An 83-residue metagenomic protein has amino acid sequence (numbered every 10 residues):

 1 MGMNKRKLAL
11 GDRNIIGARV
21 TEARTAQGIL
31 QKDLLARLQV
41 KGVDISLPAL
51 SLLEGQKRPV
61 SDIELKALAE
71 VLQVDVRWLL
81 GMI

Functional and structural regions predicted by a protein language model:
M1-Q27: A short, Lys/Arg-rich alpha-helix, primarily the initiator
G17, G28, D44, P59-D62: Residue at a beta-strand N-cap/secondary-structure junction
A18-V40, A67: Short basic helix-loop element that most often maps to the first helix and adjoining turn of HTH DNA-binding modules
V20, L34-L35, L50-L53, L79: Conserved hydrophobic/aromatic packing and binding residues within compact polymer-binding modules
Q31, E54, E64: Acidic-residue sensor for enzyme active/binding pockets
Q39-V60, M82: Recognition helix of helix-turn-helix/homeodomain-like DNA-binding domains that insert into the DNA major groove
K57, S61-W78: DNA major-groove recognition helix of helix-turn-helix/homeodomain DNA-binding modules
